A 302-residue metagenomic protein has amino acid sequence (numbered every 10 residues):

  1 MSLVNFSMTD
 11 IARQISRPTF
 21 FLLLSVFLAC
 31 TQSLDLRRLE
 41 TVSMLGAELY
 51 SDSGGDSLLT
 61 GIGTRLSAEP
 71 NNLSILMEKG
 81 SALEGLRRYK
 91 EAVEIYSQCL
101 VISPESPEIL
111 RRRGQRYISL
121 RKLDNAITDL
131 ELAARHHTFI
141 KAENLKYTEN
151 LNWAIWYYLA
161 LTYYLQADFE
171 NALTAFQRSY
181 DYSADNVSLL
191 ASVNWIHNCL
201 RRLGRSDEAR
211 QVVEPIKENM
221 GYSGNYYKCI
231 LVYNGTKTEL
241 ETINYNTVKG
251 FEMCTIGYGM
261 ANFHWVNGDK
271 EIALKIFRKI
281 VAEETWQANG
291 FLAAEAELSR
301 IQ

Functional and structural regions predicted by a protein language model:
C30-E78, G85-L86, Q302: N-terminal leader/linker segments that initiate helical-solenoid repeat arrays
G63-P70, R135-E149, D181-N186, Y245-N246: Flexible helix-coil transition and linker loops at the boundaries of alpha-helical arrays
S81, Q115, L161, N198-L200 (+2 more regions): Residue-level recognition of tetratricopeptide repeat
